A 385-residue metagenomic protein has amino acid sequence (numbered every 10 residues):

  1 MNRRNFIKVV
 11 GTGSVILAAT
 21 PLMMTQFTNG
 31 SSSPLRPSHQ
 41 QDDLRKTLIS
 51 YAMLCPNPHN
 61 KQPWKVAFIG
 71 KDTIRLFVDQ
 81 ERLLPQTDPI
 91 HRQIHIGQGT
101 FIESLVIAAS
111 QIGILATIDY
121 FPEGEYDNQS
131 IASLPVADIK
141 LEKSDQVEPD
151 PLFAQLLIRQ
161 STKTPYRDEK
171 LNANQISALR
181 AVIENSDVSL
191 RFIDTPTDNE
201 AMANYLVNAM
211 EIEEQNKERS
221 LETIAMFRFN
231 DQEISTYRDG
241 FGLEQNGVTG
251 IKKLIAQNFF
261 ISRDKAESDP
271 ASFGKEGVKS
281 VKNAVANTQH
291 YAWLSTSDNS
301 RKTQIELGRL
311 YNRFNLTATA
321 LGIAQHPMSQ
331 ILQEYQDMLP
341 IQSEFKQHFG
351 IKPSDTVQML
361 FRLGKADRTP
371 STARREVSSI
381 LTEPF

Functional and structural regions predicted by a protein language model:
M1-F385: Acidic, surface-exposed loops and disordered segments
